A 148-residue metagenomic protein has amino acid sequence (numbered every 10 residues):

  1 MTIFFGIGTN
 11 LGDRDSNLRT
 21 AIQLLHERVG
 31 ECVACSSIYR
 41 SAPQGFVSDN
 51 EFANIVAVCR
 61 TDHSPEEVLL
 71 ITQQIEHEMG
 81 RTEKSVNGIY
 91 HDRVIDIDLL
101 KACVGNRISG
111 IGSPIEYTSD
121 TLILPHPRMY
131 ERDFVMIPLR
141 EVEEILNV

Functional and structural regions predicted by a protein language model:
M1-T2, R19-H26, V33-A34, D62-V68 (+1 more regions): Generic detector of short, locally flexible boundary/turn motifs and exposed helical patches
M1-V29, S36-P43: N-terminal beta1-alpha1 ligand-phosphate binding loop
I7-T9, T61, R140: Short, structured patches in soluble enzyme cores that scaffold and shape functional sites
L25, V29, V33, E76-M79 (+1 more regions): Short amphipathic alpha-helical segments enriched in hydrophobics
A34-S37, M136: Structural signal for conserved beta-strand scaffold positions within catalytic alpha/beta enzyme cores
Q44-F52, H63-L69, Q73-V148: Flexible, gly/pro- and Lys/Arg-enriched active-site loops
A57: Short basic (Lys/Arg) and small-residue
